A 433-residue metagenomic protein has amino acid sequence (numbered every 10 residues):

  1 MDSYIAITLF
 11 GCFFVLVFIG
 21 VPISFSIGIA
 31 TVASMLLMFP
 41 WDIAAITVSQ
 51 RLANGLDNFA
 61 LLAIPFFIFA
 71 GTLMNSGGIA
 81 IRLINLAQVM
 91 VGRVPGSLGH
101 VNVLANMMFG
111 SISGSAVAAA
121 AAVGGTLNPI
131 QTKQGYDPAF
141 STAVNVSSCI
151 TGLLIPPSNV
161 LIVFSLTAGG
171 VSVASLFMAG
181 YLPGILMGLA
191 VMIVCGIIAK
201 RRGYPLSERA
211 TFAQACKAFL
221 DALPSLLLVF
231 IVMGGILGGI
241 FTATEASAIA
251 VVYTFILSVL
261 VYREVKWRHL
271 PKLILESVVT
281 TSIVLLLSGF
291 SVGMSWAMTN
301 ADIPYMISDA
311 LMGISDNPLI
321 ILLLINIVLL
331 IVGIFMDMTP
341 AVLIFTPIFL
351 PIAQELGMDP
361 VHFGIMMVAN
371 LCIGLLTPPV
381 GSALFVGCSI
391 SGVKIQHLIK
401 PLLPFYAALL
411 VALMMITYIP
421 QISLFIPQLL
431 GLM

Functional and structural regions predicted by a protein language model:
M1-M433: Alpha-helical transmembrane segments of multi-pass membrane transport proteins
